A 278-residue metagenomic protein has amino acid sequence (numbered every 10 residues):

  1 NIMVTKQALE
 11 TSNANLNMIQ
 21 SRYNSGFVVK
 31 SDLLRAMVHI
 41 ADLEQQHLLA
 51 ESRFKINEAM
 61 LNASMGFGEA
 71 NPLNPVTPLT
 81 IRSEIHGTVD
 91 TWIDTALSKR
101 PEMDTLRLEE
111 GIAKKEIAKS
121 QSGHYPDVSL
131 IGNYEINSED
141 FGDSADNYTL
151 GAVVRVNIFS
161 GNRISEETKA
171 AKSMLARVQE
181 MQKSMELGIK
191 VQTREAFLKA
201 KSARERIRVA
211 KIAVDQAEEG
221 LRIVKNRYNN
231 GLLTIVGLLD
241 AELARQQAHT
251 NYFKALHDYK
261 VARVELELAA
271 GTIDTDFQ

Functional and structural regions predicted by a protein language model:
N1-M3, S21, H39, N57 (+4 more regions): Amphipathic alpha-helical coiled-coil segments
N1-T95, A196-K199, A203, R245: Periplasmic alpha-helical coiled-coil/stalk elements that build and connect Gram-negative outer-membrane
A50, P101-E102, V178, A255: Metallo-beta-lactamase
R53, S122-H124, R155-F159, D258: Structural signature of outer-membrane beta-barrel channels/translocons
L61, A152-V156, A255: Residues on the lipid-exposed face of transmembrane beta-strands in outer-membrane beta-barrel proteins
W92, Y148-V154, A196: Hydrophobic, lipid-facing positions within transmembrane beta-strands of outer-membrane proteins
D104, G123-L150, I158-K169, L175: Small/polar (Gly/Ser/Thr/Ala-rich) solvent-exposed segments that form structured loops/beta-strands/short helices used
